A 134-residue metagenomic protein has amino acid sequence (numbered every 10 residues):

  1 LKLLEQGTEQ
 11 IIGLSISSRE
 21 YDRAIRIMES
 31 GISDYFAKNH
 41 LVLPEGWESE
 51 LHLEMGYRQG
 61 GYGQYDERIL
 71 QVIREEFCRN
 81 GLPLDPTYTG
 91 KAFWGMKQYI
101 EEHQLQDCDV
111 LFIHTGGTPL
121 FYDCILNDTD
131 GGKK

Functional and structural regions predicted by a protein language model:
L1-L51, H114-K134: Glycine-rich phosphate/pyrophosphate-binding loop at beta-loop-alpha junctions
W47-D107: Active-site-adjacent helical/loop segments in soluble small-molecule enzymes
T87-T89, I113-G116: Short, loop-centered acidic/histidine patches that primarily coordinate divalent metals
D109-L111: Conserved beta-strand elements of the Class I
